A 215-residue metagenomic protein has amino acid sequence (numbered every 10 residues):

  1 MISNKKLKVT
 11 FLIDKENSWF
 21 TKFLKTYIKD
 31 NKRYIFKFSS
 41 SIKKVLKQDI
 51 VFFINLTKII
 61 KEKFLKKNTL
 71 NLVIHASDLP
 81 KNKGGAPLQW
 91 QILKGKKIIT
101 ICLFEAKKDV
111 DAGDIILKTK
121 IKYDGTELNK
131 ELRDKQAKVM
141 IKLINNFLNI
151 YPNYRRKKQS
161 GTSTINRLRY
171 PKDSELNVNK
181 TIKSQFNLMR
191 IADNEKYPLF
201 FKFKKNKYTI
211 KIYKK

Functional and structural regions predicted by a protein language model:
M1-K215: One-carbon transfer enzymes
